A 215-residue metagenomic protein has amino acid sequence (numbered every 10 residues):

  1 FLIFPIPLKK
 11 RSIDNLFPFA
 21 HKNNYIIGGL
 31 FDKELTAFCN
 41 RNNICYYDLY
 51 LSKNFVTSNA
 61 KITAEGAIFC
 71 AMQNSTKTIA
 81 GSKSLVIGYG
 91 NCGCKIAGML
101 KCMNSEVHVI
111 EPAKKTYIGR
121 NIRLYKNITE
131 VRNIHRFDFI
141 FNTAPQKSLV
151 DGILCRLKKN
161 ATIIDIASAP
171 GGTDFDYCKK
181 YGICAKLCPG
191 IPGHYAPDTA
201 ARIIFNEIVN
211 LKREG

Functional and structural regions predicted by a protein language model:
I3-T63: Phosphate/diphosphate ligand-binding glycine-rich loop within oxidoreductases
P7-I26, I118-H194: Rossmann-like adenosine-cofactor binding region
L30-L49, I166-K212: Rossmann-fold NAD(P)-binding glycine/threonine-rich loop
I44, N104-E106, I122, I183: Short phosphate-binding/catalytic loops that engage adenosine nucleotides
L51-S82: Phosphate-binding beta-alpha-beta segment of Rossmann-like dinucleotide-binding domains, i.e., the NAD(P)
A80-L100: Glycine-rich adenosine-cofactor-binding loop
C92, K115, A169: Conserved Rossmann-like nucleotide-cofactor binding loop
M103-R120: NAD(P)-binding Rossmann-fold cofactor-contacting core
